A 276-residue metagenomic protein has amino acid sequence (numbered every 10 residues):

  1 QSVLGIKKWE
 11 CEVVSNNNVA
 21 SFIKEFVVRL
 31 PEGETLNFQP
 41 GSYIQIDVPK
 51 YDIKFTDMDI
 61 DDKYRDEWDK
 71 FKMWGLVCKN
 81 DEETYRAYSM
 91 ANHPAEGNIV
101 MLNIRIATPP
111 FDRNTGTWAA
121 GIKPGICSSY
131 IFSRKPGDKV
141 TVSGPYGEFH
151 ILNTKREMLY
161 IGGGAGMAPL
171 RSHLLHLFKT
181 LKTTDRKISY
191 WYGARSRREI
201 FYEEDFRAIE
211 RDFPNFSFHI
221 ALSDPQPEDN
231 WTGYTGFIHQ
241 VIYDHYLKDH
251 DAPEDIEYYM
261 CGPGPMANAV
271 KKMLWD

Functional and structural regions predicted by a protein language model:
Q1, R186-D276: Reductase modules of NAD(P)H-dependent flavoproteins
S2-K135, R195, A221-P225: Ferredoxin-reductase
G41, G166, P263: Short, conserved phosphate/pyrophosphate- and ester-handling motifs at nucleotide-, phospho-/glycolipid
I44, V140-V142: Generic structural signal for buried aliphatic residues
M90, P169-L181: Histidine-anchored nucleotide/phosphate-binding helix
Y130, V142-K155: A short, basic/flexible loop-to-alpha-helix module at the beginning of a structural domain
H150, P169, A269-V270: Phosphate- and divalent-cation-binding pockets in alpha/beta enzyme and binding domains that engage nucleotide-derived
M158-H173: A phosphate-binding catalytic loop at a beta-strand-loop-alpha-helix junction that coordinates phosphoryl groups
